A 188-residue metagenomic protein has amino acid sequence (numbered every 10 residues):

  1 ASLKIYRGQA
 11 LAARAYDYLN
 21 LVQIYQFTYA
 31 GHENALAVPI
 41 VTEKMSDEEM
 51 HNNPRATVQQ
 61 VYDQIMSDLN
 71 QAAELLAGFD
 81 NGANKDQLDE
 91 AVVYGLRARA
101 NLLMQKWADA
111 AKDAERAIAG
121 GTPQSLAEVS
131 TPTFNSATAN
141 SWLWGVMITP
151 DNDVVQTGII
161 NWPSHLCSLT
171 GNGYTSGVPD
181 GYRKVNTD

Functional and structural regions predicted by a protein language model:
A1-G78, G82: Aromatic-anchored glycine-rich loop motif in surface-exposed flexible loops
R7, Y18, Y62, M66-L69 (+5 more regions): Extracytoplasmic/secreted envelope proteins and their assembly/folding machinery, especially bacterial periplasmic
D17-T28, L103, G120-A127: Secretory-pathway/luminal and periplasmic proteins that interact with or process carbohydrate-rich
I40-E43, V92-R99, W142-G145: Well-ordered alpha-helical segments within folded domains of soluble proteins
P54-T57, D89, S125: Helix N-cap and loop-to-helix transition residues
L76-A117: Aromatic- and glycine-enriched pocket-lining scaffold segments that form the walls of small-molecule binding clefts
Q87, Q105, A111-D188: Hydrophobic-face positions in mid-chain alpha helices that act as interaction patches
